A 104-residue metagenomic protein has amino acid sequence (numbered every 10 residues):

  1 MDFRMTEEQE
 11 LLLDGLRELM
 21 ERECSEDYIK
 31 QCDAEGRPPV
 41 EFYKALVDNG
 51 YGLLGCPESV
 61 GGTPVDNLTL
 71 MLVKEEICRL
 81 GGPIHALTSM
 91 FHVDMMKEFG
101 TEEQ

Functional and structural regions predicted by a protein language model:
M1-E8: Intrinsic disorder at enzyme termini
T6, Q31-D33, T63, E98: A generic secondary-structure micro-motif detector that highlights 1-2 residue hydrophobic/ambivalent hotspots embedded
E8-L19: A non-catalytic, amphipathic alpha-helix used as a structural packing/dimerization or gating element in enzyme scaffolds
E18, E41, M71-E75: Alpha-helical scaffolding segments of alpha/beta enzyme cores, especially the outer helices of TIM-barrel or partial
E18-K30: N-terminal capping segment at the start of a domain
D27-N49: Short secondary-structure junction/hinge motifs that connect adjacent elements
D48-Q104: Internal helix-loop-helix
